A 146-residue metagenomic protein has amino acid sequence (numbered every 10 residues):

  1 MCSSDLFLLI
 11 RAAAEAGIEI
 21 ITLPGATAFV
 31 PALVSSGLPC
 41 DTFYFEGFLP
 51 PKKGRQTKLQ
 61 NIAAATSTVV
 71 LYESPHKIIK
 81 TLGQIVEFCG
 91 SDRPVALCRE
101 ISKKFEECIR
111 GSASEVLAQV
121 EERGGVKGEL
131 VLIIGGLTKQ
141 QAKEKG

Functional and structural regions predicted by a protein language model:
M1-S3: Short, small-residue-biased leader/transition segments that mark boundaries at the very start of proteins
D5, A26, L33-G37, D41 (+6 more regions): Surface-exposed loop/turn and secondary-structure junction residues enriched for glycine/proline
D5, A28, P51, R55-K58 (+3 more regions): Helical mechanochemical/support elements of P-loop NTPase systems and associated helical scaffolds
F7-A65: Class I SAM-dependent methyltransferase SAM-binding "motif I" and its flanking Rossmann-like core
T68, Y72-G146: A contiguous loop/helix-start segment that scaffolds small-molecule binding in enzyme catalytic cores
